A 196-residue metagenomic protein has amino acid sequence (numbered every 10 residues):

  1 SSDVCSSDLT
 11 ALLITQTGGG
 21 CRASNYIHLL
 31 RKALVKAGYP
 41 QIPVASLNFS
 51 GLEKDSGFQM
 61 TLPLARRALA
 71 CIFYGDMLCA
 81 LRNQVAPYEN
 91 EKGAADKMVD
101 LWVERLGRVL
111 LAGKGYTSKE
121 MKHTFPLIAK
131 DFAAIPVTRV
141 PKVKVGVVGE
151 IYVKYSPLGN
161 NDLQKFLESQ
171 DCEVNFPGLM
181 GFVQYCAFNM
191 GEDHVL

Functional and structural regions predicted by a protein language model:
S1-L196: An N-terminal assembly and electron-transfer interface module characteristic of large anaerobic redox and radical
